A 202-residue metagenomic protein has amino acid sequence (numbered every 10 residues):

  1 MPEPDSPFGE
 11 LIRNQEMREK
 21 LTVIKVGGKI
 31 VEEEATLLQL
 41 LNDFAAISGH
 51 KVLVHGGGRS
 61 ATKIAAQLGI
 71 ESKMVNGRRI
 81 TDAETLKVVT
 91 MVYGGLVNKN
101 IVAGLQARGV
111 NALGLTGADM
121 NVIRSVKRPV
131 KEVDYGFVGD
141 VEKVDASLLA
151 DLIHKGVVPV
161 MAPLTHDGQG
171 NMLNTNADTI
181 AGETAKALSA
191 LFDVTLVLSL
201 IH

Functional and structural regions predicted by a protein language model:
P2-P4: Short, C-terminally biased terminal segments at protein or domain edges
P7-L53: N-terminal glycine-/serine-/threonine-rich phosphate-binding loop
L21-K25, V52-V54, V158-A162, V197-S199: Structural motif
L37-L41, N174-G182: Charged helix-capping and loop-helix junction motifs
G49, L53-V75: Glycine/small-residue-rich interface belts in oligomeric ring/scaffold proteins and their assembly partners
A66, I70-V160: Ligand-binding beta-strand-loop-alpha-helix segment within the catalytic cores of soluble metabolic enzymes
A181, S189-L191: Glycine- and Gly-Pro-enriched alpha-helical subdomains that act as flexible, kink-prone "lid/hinge" or packing modules
H202: Conserved small/polar residues in nucleotide/adenosyl-binding loops
